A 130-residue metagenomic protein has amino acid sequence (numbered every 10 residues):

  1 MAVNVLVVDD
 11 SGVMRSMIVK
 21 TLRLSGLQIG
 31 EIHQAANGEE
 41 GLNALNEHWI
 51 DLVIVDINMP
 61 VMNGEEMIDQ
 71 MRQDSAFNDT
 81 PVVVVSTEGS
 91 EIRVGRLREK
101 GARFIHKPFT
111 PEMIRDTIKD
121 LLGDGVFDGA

Functional and structural regions predicted by a protein language model:
V7, I54-D56: Active-site T/S-Asp motif of two-component receiver
D10, K107-P108: A Lys-centered signature of the CheY-like receiver
G12-H33, K100: Two-component/phosphorelay signaling modules centered on CheY-like receiver
Q34-L52, D69: Acidic, metal-coordinating helix/loop segments flanking the phosphotransfer/catalytic sites of two-component signaling
M59: Receiver (REC) domain active-site loop signature in two-component systems and cognate sites in sensor histidine kinases
F109-K119: C-terminal output helix
